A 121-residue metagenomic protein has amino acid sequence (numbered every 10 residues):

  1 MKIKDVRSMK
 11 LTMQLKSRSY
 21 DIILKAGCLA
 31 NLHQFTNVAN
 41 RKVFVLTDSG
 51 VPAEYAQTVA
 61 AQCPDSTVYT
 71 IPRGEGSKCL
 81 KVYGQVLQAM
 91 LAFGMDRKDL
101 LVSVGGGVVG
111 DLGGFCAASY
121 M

Functional and structural regions predicted by a protein language model:
I3-L100: ATP/NTP phosphate-donor binding region
D96-M121: A short, small-residue-rich loop immediately preceding and capping a beta-strand
